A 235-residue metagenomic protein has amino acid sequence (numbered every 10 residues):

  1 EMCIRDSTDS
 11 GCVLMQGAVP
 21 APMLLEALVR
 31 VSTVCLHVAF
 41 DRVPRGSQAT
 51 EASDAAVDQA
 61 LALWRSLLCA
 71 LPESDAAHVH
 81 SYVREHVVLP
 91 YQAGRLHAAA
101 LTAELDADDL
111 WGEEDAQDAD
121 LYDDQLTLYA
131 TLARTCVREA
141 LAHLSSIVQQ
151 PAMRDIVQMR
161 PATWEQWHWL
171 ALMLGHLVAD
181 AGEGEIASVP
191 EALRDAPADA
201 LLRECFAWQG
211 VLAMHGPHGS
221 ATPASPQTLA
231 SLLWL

Functional and structural regions predicted by a protein language model:
M2-I4: Short, small-residue-biased leader/transition segments that mark boundaries at the very start of proteins
S10-G11, L71, A181: Long alpha-helical scaffolds in large eukaryotic adaptor/regulatory proteins, encompassing alpha-solenoid repeat systems
Q16-V31, S47-A62, S66, S74-Y91 (+6 more regions): Residues within HEAT/ARM-like alpha-solenoid scaffolds
C35-G46, I147-M159, G216: Short linear interaction motifs
A39-V43, A181-E185, L212, G216-G219: Secondary-structure edge/capping motif, primarily at the C-terminal ends of alpha-helices and the immediately following
E183-D195: Short coil/linker segments at helix-helix boundaries
